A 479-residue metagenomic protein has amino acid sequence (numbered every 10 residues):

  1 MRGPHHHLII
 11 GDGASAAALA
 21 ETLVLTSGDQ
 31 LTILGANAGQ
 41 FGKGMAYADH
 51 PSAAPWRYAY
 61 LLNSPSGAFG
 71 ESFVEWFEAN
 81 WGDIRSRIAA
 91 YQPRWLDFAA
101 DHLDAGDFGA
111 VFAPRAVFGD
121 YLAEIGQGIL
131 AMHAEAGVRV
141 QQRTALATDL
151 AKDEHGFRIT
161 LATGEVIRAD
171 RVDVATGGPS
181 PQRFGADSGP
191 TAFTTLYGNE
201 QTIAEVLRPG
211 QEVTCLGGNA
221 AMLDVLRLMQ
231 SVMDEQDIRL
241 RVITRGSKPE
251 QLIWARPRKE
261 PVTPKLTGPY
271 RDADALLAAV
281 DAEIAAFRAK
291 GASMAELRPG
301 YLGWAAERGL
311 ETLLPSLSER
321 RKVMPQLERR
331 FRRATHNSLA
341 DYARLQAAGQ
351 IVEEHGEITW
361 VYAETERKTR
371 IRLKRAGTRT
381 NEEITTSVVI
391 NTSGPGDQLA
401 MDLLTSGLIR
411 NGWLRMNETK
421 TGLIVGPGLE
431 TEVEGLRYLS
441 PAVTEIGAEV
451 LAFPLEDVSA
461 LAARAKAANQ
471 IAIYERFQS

Functional and structural regions predicted by a protein language model:
M1-D49, D101-Q478: Flavin (primarily FAD) cofactor-binding/catalytic cores of flavoenzymes
G44-A110, A289-G300: Active-site-adjacent segment of FAD-dependent monooxygenases/related oxidoreductases
